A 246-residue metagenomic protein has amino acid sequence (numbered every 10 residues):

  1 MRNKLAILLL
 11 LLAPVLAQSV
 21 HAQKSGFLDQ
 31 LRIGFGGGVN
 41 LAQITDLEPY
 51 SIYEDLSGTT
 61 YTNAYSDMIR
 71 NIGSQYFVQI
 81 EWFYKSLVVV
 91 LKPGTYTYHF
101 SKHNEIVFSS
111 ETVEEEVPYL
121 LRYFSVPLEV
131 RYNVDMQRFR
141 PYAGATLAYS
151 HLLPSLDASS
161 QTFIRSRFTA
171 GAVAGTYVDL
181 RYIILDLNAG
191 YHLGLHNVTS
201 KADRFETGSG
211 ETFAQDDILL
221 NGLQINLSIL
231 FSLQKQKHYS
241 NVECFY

Functional and structural regions predicted by a protein language model:
A22-F77, L230-H238, E243-Y246: Short glycine/proline- and aromatic-enriched beta-strand/turn motifs that initiate or cap beta-hairpins
Q23-K24, L41, Y84-S86, V130-M136 (+4 more regions): Outer-membrane beta-barrel proteins
G26-R32, V39, W82-V88, Y123 (+3 more regions): Strand-connecting loop/turn motifs
D29-L31, R70-Y76, L120-V126, F139 (+2 more regions): Residues that define the transmembrane beta-barrel architecture of outer-membrane proteins
L31-F35, V89-L91, V126, P141-L147 (+4 more regions): Transmembrane beta-strands of outer-membrane beta-barrel proteins
T45-D67, Y98-L121, H151-S166, V198-D217 (+1 more regions): Flexible, solvent-exposed loop segments that connect beta-strands
Q79-S155, N226-F231: Gram-negative (and chloroplast) outer-membrane scaffold detector with strong preference for beta-barrel transmembrane
L180-Y246: Predominantly the C-terminal beta-signal and adjacent terminal strand-loop region of outer-membrane beta-barrel
